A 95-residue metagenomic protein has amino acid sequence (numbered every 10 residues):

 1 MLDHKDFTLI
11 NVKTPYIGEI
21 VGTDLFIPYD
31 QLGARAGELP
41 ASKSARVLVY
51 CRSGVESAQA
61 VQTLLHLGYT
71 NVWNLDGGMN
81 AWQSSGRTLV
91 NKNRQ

Functional and structural regions predicted by a protein language model:
M1-T8, V12-R46, V55-Q95: Rhodanese-like catalytic fold shared by cysteine-dependent sulfurtransferases and DSP/PTP-type phosphatases
Y50: Short, surface-exposed ligand- or partner-binding patches at beta-edge/loop junctions that are enriched in aromatics
